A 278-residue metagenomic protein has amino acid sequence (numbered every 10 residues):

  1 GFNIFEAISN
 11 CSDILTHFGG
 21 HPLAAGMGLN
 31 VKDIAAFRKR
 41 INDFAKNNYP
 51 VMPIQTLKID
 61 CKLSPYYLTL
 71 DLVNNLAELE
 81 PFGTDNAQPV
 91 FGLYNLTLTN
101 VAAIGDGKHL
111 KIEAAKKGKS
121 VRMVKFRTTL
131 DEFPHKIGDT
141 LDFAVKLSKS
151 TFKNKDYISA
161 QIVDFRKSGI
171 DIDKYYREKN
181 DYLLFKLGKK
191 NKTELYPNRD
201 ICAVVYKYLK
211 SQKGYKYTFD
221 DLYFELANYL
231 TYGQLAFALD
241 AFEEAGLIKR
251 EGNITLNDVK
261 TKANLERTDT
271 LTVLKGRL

Functional and structural regions predicted by a protein language model:
G1-L278: Acidic, two-metal ion nucleic-acid-processing modules in DNA metabolism proteins
